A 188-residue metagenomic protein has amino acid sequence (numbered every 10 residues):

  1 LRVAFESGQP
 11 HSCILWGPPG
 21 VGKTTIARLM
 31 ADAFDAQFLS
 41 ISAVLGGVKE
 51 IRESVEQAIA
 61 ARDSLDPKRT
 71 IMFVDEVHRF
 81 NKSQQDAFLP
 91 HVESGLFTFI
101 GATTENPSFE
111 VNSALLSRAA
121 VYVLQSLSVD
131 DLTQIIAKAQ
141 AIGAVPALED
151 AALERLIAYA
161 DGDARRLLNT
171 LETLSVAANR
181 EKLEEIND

Functional and structural regions predicted by a protein language model:
R2-E6, V74, H78-S117: Conserved catalytic/switch belt of AAA+ P-loop NTPases
V3-S42, E56-I59, L89-P90, S94: Walker A/P-loop
H11, P67-I71, G95-I100, A120: Loop/turn-to-beta-strand initiation segments
F38-I71: Short glycine-rich substrate-engagement loop in P-loop NTPases that contacts/grips substrate
S42-V44, A120-T133: Conserved AAA+ ATPase "SRH/arginine-finger" region at the nucleotide-binding site
T133-E154: Helix-loop-helix "sensor" segment of P-loop NTPases
E154-Y159, R165-R180: C-terminal helical "lid" of AAA+/P-loop NTPase domains
A178-D188: Conserved C-terminal helix/linker of AAA+ ATPases
